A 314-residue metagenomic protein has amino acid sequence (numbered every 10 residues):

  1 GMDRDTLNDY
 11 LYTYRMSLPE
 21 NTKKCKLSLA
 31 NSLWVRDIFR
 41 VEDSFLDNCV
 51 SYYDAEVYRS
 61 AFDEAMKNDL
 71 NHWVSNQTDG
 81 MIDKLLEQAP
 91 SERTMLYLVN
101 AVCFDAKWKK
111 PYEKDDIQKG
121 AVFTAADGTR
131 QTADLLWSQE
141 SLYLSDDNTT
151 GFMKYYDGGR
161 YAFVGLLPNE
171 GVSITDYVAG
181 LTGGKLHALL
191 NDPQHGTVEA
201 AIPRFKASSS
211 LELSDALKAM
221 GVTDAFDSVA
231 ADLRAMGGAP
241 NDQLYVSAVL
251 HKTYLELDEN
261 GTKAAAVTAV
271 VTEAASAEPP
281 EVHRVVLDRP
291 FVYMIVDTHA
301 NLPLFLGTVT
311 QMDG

Functional and structural regions predicted by a protein language model:
R4-N169, N191-E278, V282: Non-catalytic, conformational "gating/processing" segments within enzyme and secreted inhibitor domains
P111-E113, L166, D176-L181, A269-V270 (+2 more regions): Composition- and surface-driven signal marking solvent-exposed, interaction-prone regions in large proteins
M153-Y155, P280-G314: Feature captures eukaryotic membrane-trafficking machinery centered on endolysosomal pathways and lysosome-related
P168-Q194: Internal alpha/beta scaffold segment
V172-S173, T223, P303: Short beta-strands and strand-coil junctions in structured, solvent-facing domains, enriched
